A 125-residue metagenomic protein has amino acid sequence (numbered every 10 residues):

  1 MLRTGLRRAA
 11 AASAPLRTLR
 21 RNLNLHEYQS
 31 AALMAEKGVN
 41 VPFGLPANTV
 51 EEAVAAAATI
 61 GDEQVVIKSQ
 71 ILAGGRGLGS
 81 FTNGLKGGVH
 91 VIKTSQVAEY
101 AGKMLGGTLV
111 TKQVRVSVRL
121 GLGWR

Functional and structural regions predicted by a protein language model:
L2-W124: Active-site nucleotide/adenylate-binding loops and adjacent lid/helix of ATP-dependent enzymes
